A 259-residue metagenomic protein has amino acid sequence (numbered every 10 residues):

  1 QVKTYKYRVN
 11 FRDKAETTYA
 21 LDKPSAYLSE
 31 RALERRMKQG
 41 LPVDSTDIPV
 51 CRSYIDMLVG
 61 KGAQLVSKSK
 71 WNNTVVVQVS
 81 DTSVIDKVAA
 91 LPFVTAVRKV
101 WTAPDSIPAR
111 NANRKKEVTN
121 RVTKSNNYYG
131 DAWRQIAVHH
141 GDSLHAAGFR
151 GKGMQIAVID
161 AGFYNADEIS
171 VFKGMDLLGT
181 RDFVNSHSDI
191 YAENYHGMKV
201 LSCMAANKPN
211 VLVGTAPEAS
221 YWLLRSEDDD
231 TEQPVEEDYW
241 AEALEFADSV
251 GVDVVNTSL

Functional and structural regions predicted by a protein language model:
V2, A96, A132, D142-E236 (+1 more regions): Subtilisin-like serine protease catalytic core
T4-K6, K70-T74, L91, G151-M154: Extracytoplasmic
V9-R31, D105-P108: Short, solvent-exposed beta-strand-terminating loops
L21-K61: Aromatic- and Gly/Pro-rich amphipathic surface segment
C51, I55, T82-I85, L91 (+4 more regions): Extracytoplasmic/secreted envelope proteins and their assembly/folding machinery, especially bacterial periplasmic
I55-I136, D142-H145: Autoinhibitory propeptides
L244-L259: Short acidic, glycine-rich surface-loop motifs adjacent to enzyme active sites
